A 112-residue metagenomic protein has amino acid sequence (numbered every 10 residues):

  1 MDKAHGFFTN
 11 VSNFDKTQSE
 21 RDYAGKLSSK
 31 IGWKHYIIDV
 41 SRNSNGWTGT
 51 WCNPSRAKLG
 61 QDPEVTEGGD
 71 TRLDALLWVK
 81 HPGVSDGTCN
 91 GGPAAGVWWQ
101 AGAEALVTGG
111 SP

Functional and structural regions predicted by a protein language model:
M1-A103: Surface-exposed substrate-engagement region within the catalytic domains of secreted or surface-exposed extracellular
G102-P112: Short, low-complexity, Pro/Ser/Thr/Gly-rich segments in the mature regions of secreted, periplasmic
